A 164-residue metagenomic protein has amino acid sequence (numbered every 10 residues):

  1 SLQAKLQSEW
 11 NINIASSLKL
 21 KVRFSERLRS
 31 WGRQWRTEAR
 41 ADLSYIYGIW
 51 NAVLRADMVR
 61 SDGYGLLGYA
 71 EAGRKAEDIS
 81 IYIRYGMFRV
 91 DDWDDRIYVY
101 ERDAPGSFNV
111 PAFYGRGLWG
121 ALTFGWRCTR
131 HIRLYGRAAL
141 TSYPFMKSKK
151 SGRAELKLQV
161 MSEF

Functional and structural regions predicted by a protein language model:
S1-F164: Exposed, low-structure sequence patches enriched in small/polar residues
